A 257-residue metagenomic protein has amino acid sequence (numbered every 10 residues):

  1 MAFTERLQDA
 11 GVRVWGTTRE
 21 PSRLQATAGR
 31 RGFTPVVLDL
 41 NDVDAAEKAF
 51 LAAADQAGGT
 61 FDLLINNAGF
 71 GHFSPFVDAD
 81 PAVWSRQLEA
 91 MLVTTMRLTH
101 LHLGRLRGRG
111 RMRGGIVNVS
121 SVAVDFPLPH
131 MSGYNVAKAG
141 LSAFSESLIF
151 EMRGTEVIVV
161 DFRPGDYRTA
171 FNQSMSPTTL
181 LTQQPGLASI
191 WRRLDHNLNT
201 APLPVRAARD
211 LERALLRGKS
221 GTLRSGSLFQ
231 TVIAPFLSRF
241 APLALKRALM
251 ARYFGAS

Functional and structural regions predicted by a protein language model:
M1-W15: Canonical Rossmann dinucleotide-binding motif of NAD(H)/NADP(H)-dependent dehydrogenases/reductases, specifically
R30-D44: Rossmann-fold cofactor-recognition segment
N67-H72: Conserved NAD(P)H cofactor-binding loop of Rossmann-fold oxidoreductase domains
P75-F76, V83-S85: Substrate-binding pocket helix/loop in short-chain dehydrogenase/reductase
T99, A137: Active-site helix of classical SDR
S121: Residue(s) in the substrate-gating loop at a strand-loop-helix junction that position the organic substrate next
G154-T222: SDR active-site lid
